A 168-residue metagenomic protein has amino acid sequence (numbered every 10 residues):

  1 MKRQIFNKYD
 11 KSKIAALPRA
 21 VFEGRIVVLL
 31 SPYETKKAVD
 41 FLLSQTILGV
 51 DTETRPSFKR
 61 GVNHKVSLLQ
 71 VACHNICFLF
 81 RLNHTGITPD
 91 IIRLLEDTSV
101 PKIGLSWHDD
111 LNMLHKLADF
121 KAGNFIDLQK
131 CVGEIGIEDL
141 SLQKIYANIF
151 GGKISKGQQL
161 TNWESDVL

Functional and structural regions predicted by a protein language model:
M1-L48, L117, L128: N-terminal accessory regions of nucleic-acid-interacting proteins
T35-K36, T88-P89, D110-N112: Short, well-ordered alpha-helical microsegments
I47-R60: Short acidic, Gly/Ser-rich segments with clustered Asp/Glu that frequently serve as metal-coordination loops in enzyme
G49, P101-W107: Acidic beta-strand-to-loop metal/phosphate-binding motif
T52, L82, L105, L128: Residues immediately flanking
F58-N75: A short alpha/beta connector and helix-capping loop motif
Q70-H74, S99, H108-L168: Metal-dependent phosphoesterase core characteristic of DEDDh/y 3'-5' exonuclease domains
I76-E96: Nucleic-acid-processing active sites and adjacent nucleic-acid-binding tracks, predominantly divalent metal-dependent
